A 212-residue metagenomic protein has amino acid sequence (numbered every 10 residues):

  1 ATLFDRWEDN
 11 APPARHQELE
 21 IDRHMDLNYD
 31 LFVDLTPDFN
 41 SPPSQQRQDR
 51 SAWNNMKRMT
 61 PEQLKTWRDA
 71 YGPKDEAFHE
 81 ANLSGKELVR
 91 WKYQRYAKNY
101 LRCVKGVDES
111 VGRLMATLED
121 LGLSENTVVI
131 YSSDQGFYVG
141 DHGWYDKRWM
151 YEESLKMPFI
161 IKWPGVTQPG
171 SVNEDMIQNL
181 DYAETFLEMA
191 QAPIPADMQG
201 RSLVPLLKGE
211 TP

Functional and structural regions predicted by a protein language model:
A1, G200-S202, L207-P212: Short, intrinsically disordered, charge-balanced linker/junction segments flanking boundaries in proteins
A1-I177, M189-D197: Active-site-proximal cap/lid insertion segments
K156, Q178-M189, S202, L206: Generic recognition of well-ordered alpha-helical segments
